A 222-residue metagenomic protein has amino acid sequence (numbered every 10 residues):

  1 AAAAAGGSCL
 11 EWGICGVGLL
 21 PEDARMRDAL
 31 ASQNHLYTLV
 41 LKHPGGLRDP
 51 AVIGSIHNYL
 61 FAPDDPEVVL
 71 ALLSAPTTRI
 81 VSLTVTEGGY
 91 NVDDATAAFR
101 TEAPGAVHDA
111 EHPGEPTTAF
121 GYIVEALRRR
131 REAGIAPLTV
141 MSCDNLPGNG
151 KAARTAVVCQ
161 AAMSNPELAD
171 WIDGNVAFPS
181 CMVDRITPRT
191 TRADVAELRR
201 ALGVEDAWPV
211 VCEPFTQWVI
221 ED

Functional and structural regions predicted by a protein language model:
A2-D222: Substrate/ligand-engaging "lid" and interaction regions
